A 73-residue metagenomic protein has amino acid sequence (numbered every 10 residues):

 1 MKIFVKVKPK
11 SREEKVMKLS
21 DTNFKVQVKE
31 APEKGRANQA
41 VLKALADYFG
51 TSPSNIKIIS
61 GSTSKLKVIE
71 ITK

Functional and structural regions predicted by a protein language model:
M1-V26: N-terminal first-folded block
M17, V41-L42: Short linear sequence motifs
D21-Q27, Y48, I69: Aromatic-residue detector
K29-A31: Short, Lys/Arg-enriched anionic-surface-contact patches
K34, L42-K73: C-terminal structural segments of small proteins and small subunits
